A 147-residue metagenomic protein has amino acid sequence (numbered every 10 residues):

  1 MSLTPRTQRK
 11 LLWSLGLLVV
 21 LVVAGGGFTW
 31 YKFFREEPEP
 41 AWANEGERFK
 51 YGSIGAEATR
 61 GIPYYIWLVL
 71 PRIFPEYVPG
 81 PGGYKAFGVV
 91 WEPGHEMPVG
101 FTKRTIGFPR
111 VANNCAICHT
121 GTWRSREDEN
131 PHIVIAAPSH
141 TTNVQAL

Functional and structural regions predicted by a protein language model:
L3-V23, F28-Y31: N-terminal Sec-pathway targeting helices
R6, R110-N113: Disulfide-bonded cysteine motifs in exported proteins
G27-G107: Extracytoplasmic c-type cytochrome modules immediately beyond a signal peptide or single-pass transmembrane anchor
N44, N113-N114, N130, N143: Detector for Asparagine
F49, V111, V134-I135: Generic preference for hydrophobic/aromatic residues in regular secondary structure cores
R104, N114, A136-P138: Surface-exposed loop/turn and secondary-structure junction residues enriched for glycine/proline
A112-T122: The canonical Cys-X-X-Cys-His
T122-L147: Long, hydrophobic, well-ordered secondary-structure blocks that form the structural core and pocket-lining surfaces
